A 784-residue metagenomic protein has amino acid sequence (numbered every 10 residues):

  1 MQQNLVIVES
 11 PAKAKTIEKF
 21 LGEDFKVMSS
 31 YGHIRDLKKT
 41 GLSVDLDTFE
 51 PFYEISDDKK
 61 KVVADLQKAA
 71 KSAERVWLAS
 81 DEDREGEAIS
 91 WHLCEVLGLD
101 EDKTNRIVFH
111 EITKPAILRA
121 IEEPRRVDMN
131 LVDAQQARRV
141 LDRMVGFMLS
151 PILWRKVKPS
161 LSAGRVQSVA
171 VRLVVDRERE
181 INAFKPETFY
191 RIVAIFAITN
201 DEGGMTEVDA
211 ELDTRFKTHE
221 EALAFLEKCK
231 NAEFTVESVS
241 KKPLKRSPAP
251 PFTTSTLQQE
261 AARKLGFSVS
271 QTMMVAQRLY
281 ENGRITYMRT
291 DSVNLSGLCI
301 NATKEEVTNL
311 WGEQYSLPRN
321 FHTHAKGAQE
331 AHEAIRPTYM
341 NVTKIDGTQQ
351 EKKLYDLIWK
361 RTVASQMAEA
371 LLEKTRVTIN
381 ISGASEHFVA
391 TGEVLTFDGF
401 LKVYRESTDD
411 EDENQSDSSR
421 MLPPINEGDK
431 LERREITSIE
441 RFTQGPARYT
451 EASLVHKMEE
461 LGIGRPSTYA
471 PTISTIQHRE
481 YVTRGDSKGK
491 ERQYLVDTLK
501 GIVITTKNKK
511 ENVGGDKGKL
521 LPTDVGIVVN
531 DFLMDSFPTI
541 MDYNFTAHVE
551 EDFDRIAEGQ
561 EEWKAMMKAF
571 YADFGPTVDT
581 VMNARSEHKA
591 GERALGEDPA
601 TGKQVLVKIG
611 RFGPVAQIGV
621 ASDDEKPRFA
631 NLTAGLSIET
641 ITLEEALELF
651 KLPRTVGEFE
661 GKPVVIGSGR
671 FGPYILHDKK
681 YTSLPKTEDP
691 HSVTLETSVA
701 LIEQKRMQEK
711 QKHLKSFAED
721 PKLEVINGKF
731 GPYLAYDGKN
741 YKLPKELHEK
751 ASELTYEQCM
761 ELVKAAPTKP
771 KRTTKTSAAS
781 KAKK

Functional and structural regions predicted by a protein language model:
M1-V140, M148, L153, D213 (+3 more regions): Intrinsically disordered, low-complexity regulatory segments
Q2-L5, T16, S150, A183 (+3 more regions): Basic, low-complexity terminal or inter-domain segments flanking catalytic cores
I112-F196, S238-K245: C-terminal or mid-to-C-terminal helical accessory/interaction module adjacent to the motor/catalytic core
I198-M205, T214: Short, basic, low-complexity termini and linkers enriched in Ser/Thr/Gly/Pro that act as targeting/leader peptides
F216-P250, N426-L431, T437-E440, N544 (+1 more regions): Metal- or metallocofactor-binding catalytic centers and their adjacent structured scaffolds across diverse enzyme
V236-S240, S247-A261, T286-T290, G445-K457 (+1 more regions): Short acidic, hydrophobic short linear motifs in intrinsically disordered regions
Q258-E260, K264-Q271: A conserved hydrophobic secondary-structure block that centers on an alpha-helix together with its immediately flanking
